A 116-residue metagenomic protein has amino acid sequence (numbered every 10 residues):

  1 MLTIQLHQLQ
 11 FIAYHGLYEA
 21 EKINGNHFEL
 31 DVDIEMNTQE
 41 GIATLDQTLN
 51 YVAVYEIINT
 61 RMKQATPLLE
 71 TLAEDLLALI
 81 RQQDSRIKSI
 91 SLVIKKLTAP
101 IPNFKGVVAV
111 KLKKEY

Functional and structural regions predicted by a protein language model:
M1-Y116: N-terminal, polar/charged subdomain of small-to-medium soluble alpha/beta proteins
